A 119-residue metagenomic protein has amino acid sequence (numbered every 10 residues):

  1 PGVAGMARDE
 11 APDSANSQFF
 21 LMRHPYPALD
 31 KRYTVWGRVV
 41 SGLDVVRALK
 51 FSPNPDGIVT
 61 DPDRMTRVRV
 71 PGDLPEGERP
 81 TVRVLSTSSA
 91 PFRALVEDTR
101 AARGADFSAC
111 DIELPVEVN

Functional and structural regions predicted by a protein language model:
P1-N119: Cross-family detector of peptidyl-prolyl cis-trans isomerase
